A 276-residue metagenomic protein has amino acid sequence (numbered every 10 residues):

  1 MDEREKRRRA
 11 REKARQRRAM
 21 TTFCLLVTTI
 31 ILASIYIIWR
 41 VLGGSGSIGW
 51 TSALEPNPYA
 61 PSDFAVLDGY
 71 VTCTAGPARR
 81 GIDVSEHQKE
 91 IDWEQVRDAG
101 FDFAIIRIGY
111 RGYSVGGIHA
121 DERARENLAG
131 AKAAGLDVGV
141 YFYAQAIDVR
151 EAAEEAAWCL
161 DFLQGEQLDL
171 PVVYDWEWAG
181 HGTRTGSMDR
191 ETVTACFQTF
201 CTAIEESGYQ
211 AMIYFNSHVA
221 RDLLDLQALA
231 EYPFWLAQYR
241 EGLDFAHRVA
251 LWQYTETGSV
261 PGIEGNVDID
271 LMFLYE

Functional and structural regions predicted by a protein language model:
M1-R18: N-terminal Lys/Arg-rich, disordered targeting/topogenic segments
D2, W50-E90, Q227-E276: Functionally critical loop-and-helix segments that line ligand-binding/catalytic clefts of soluble enzyme domains
T21-R40: Hydrophobic membrane-insertion alpha-helices, especially the h-region of bacterial N-terminal signal peptides
I35-T51: Hydrophobic single-pass membrane-insertion segments
T74-F197, E205-S207: Substrate-binding cleft of extracellular glycoside hydrolase catalytic domains
V138, Q210-M212, F234: Hydrophobic anchor at the start of a short beta-strand that flanks the dinucleotide cofactor-binding loop
A156-Q164, L224-F234: Short, electropositive alpha-helical surface patch
I204-D222: Aromatic-lined carbohydrate-recognition surfaces of secreted/lumenal glycan-active proteins
